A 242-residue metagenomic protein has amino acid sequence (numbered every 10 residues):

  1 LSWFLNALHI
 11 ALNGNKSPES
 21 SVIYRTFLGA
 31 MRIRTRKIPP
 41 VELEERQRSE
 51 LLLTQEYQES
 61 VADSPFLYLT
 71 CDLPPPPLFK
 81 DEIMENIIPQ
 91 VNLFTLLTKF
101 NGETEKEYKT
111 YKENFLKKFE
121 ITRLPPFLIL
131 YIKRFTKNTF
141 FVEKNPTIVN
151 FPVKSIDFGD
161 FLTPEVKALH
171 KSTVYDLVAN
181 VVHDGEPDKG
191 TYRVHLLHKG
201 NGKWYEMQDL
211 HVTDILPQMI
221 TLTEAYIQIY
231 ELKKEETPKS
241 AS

Functional and structural regions predicted by a protein language model:
L1-S242: UBL (ubiquitin/ubiquitin-like) substrate-recognition surfaces within cysteine isopeptidase catalytic folds
